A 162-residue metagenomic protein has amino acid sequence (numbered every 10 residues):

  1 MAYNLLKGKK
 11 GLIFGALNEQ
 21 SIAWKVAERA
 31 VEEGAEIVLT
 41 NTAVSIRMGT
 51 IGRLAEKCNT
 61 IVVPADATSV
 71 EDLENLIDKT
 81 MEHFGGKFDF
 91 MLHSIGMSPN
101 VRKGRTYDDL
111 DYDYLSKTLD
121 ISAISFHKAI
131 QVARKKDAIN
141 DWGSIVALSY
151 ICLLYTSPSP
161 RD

Functional and structural regions predicted by a protein language model:
Y3-L39: Canonical Rossmann dinucleotide-binding motif of NAD(H)/NADP(H)-dependent dehydrogenases/reductases, specifically
A16, Q20-I22, G96-S157, R161: Catalytic loop of short-chain dehydrogenase/reductase
A35-G49: Conserved glycine-rich Rossmann-like NAD(P)H-binding loop of the short-chain dehydrogenase/reductase
T42, A67, Y150: Active-site loop/turn elements of alpha/beta-hydrolase fold enzymes, especially the short glycine-/histidine-rich
G49-A55: Short, aromatic/basic amphipathic alpha-helical patches
E56-K57, V63-E74, D78-T118, K135 (+1 more regions): Conserved mid-core segment of classical short-chain dehydrogenase/reductases
